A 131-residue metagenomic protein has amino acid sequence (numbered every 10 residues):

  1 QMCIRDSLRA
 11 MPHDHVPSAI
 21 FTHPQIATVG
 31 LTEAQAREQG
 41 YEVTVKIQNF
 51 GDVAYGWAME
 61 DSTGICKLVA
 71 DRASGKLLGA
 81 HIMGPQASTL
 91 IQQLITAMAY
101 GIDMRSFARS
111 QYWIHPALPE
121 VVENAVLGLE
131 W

Functional and structural regions predicted by a protein language model:
M2-I4: Short, small-residue-biased leader/transition segments that mark boundaries at the very start of proteins
D6-S7, G51: Hydrophobic alpha-helical segments with strong N-terminal bias
L8-Q25: Flexible, acidic loop-helix segments that line cofactor/substrate-binding pockets
F21-W131: Flexible, glycine-rich terminal cap/loop adjacent to redox cofactors in electron-transfer oxidoreductases
